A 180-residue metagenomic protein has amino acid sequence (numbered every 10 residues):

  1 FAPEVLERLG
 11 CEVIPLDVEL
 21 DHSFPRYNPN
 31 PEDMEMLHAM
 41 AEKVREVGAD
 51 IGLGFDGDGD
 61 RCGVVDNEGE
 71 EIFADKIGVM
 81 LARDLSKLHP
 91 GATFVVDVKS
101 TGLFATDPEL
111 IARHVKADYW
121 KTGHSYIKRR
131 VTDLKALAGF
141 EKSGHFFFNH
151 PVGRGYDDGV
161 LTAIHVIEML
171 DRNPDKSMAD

Functional and structural regions predicted by a protein language model:
F1-P174, M178-A179: Phosphate-binding chemistry for phosphorylated carbohydrates and sugar-nucleotides
